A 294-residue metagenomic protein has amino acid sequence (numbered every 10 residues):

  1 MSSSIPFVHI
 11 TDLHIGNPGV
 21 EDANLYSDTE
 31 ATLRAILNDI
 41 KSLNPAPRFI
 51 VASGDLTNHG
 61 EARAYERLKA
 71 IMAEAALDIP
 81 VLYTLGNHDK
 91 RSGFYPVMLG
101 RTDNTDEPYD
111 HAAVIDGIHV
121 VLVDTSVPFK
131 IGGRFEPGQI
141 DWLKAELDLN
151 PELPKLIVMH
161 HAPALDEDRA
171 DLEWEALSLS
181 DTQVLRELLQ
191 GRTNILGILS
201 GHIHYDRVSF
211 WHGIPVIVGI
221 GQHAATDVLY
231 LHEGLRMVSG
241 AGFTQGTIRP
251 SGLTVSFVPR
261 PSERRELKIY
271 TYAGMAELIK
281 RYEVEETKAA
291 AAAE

Functional and structural regions predicted by a protein language model:
M1-R67: N-terminal active-site segment of His-dependent metallophosphoesterases
S4-P18, G117-V127, L156-V158, I214-I220 (+1 more regions): Active-site-proximal beta-strand elements of phosphoester/diester hydrolases
T11-H14, G54-L56, N87-H88, T125-S126 (+3 more regions): Active-site metal-binding loops of divalent metal-dependent hydrolases
T11-T32, T57-G60, K90-E107, F129-P137 (+4 more regions): Acidic/histidine-rich helix-loop elements that form or flank divalent-metal/phosphate-binding sites at the catalytic
I36-F49, G132-I217, L253-T254, I269-E294: His/acidic metal-ligating clusters that form di-metal
A62-N150, S180-N194, H212, I217 (+3 more regions): Extended active-site neighborhood of metal-dependent phosphoesterases/phosphodiesterases
S256-K268: Short, solvent-exposed aromatic-acidic interface loops
